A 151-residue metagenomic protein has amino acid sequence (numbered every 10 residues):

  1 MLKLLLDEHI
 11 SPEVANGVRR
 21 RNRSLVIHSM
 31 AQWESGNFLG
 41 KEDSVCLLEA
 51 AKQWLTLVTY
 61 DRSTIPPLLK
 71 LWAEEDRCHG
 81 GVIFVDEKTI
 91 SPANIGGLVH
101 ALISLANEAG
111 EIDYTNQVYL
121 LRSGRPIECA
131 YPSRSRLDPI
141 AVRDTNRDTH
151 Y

Functional and structural regions predicted by a protein language model:
K3-E8, P12-S24, H28-E34, S44 (+1 more regions): Acidic, PIN/NYN-like endoribonuclease modules and their adjacent C-terminal/linker elements
S35-A51: TIR-domain catalytic/interaction hotspot
L48-T56, T89-N94: A short, hydrophobic secondary-structure junction motif
A50-W72: Acidic, metal-binding active-site segment of PIN/NYN-like and related structure-specific nucleases
